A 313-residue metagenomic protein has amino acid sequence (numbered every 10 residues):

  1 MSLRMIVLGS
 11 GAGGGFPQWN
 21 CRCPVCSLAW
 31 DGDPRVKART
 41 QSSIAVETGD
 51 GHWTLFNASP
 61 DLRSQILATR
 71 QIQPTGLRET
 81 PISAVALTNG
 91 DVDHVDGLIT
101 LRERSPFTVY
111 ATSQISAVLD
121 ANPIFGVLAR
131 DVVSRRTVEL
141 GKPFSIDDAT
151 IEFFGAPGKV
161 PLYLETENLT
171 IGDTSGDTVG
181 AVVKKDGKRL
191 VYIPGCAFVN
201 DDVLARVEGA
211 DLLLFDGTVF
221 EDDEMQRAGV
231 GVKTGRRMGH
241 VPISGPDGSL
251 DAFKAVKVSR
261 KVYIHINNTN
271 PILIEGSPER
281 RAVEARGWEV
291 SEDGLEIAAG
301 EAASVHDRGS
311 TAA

Functional and structural regions predicted by a protein language model:
M1, S105, L128-S134, D147-A149 (+1 more regions): A short helix-to-beta-strand connector/capping loop
M1-Q71, T137-R206, G294-A313: Core dinuclear metal-dependent hydrolase active-site scaffold
R4, P106-T108, S134, T150 (+3 more regions): Residues at the starts of beta-strands that form the adenosine-phosphate
D50-A111: Active-site metal-binding motif and surrounding structural segment of the metallo-beta-lactamase
L55-S59, P81-D91, Y110-T112, V191-C196 (+3 more regions): Active-site neighborhood of phospho(di)ester-bond hydrolases with catalytic His/Asp-centered motifs
R63, H94, V160, E221-D222: Short glycine-rich, flexible loops that bind phosphorylated cofactors or substrates
L101-F125, A129-R135: Long, hydrophobic, well-ordered secondary-structure blocks that form the structural core and pocket-lining surfaces
G176-T178, D186-R189, A197-L295: Cap/insert and terminal regions of metallo-dependent hydrolase folds
